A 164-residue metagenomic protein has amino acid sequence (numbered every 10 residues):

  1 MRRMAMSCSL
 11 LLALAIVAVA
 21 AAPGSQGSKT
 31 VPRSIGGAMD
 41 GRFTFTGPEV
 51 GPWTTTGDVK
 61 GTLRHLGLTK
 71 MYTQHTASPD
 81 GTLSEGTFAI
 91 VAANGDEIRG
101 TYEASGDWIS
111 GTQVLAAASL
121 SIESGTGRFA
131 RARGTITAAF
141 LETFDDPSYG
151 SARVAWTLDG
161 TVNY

Functional and structural regions predicted by a protein language model:
M1-C8: Bacterial N-terminal signal peptides that target proteins for export
C8-A18: Bacterial N-terminal signal peptides
P23-Y164: Beta-strand-enriched cores of mature, soluble protein domains
